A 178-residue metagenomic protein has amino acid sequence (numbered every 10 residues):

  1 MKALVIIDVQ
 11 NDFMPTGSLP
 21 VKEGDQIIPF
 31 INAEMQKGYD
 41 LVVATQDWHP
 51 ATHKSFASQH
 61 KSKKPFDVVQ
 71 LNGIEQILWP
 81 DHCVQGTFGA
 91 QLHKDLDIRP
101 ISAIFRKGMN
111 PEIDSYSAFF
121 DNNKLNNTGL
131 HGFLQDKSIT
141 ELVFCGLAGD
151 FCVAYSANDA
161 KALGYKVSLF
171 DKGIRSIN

Functional and structural regions predicted by a protein language model:
M1-L4: Extreme N-terminal starter segment of soluble prokaryotic enzymes
I7, Q46, D171: Active-site flanking residues adjacent to catalytic metal/cofactor-binding acidic residues
Q10-T16: Short acidic, Gly/Ser-rich segments with clustered Asp/Glu that frequently serve as metal-coordination loops in enzyme
N11, P50, N110, G149 (+1 more regions): Short, glycine/acidic-enriched loop or turn micro-motifs at the edges of active sites
G17-G24, A118-N122: Short glycine-enriched, charge-decorated loop/helix-capping segments at active-site entrances that position
P29-E141: Active-site alpha/beta core segments
E34, F151-A162: Histidine-anchored nucleotide/phosphate-binding helix
V143-G146, K166-N178: A short glycine-rich beta-strand->turn/loop micro-motif centered on a GG-aromatic cluster
